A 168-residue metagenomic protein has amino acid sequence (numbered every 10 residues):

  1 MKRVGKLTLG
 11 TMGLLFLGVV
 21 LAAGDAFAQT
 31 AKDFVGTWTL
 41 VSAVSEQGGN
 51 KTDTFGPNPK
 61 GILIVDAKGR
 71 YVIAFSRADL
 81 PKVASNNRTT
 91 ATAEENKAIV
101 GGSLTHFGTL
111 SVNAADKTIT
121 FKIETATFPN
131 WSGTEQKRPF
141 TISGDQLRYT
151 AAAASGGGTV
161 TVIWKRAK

Functional and structural regions predicted by a protein language model:
M1-L7: N-terminal secretory signal peptides that target proteins for export/translocation
L9-L14, A23-K168: Lipid interaction determinants
G18: Ligand-binding pocket scaffold of soluble enzyme catalytic domains
